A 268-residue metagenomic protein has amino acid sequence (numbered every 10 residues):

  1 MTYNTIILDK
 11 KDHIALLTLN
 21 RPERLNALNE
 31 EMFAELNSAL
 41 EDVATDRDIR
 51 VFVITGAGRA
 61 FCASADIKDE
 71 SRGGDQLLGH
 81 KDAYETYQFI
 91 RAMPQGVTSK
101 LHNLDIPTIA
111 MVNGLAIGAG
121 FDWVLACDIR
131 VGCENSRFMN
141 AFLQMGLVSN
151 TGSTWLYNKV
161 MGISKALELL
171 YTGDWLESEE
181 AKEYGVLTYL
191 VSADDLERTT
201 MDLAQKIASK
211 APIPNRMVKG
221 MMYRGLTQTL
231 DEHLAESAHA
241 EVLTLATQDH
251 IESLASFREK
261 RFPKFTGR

Functional and structural regions predicted by a protein language model:
M1-A57: Conserved CoA-thioester-binding segment of acyl-CoA-metabolizing enzymes
Y3, K11, D46, L104-D105 (+2 more regions): Acidic-histidine catalytic/liganding microenvironments
L17, R21, E35-L36, I54 (+7 more regions): Terminal peptide-recognition signature
M32-E35, I90-M93, L196, S237: Hydrophobic alpha-helical membrane-association signature
G56-V97, A116, G146, T229: Glycine- (often His-adjacent) and acidic-residue-rich active-site loop that binds/positions the CoA thioester
S99-N215, A238, A246-T247, I251-A255 (+2 more regions): Crotonase-fold acyl-CoA enzyme core
M222-Q228: Short, charged, surface-exposed hinge/linker loops at domain edges that act as mobile lids or interdomain connectors
